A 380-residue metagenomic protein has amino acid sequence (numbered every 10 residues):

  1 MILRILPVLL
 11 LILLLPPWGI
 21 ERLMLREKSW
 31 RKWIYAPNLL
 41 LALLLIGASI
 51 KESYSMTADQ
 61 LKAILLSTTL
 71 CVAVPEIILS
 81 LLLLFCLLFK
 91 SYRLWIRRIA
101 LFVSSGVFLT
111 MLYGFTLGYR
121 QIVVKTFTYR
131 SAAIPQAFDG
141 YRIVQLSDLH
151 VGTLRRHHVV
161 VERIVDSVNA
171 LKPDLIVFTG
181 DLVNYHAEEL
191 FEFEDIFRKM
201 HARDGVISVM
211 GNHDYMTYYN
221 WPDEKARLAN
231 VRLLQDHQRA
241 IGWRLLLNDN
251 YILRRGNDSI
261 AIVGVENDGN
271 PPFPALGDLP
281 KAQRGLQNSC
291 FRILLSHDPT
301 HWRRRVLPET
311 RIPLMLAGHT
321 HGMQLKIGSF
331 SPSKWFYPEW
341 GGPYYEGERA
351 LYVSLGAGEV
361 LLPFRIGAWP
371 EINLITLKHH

Functional and structural regions predicted by a protein language model:
M1-R120: Non-catalytic terminal accessory segments
L3-E21, E27-R31, Y54-A58, S105-I196: N-terminal active-site segment of His-dependent metallophosphoesterases
A63-C71, S91-S104, T126-A132, H158-N169 (+1 more regions): Alpha-helical membrane-embedding segments and immediately adjacent membrane-interface amphipathic helices
A137-H380: Soluble catalytic domains of enzymes that build or remodel membrane lipids, polysaccharides, and related
